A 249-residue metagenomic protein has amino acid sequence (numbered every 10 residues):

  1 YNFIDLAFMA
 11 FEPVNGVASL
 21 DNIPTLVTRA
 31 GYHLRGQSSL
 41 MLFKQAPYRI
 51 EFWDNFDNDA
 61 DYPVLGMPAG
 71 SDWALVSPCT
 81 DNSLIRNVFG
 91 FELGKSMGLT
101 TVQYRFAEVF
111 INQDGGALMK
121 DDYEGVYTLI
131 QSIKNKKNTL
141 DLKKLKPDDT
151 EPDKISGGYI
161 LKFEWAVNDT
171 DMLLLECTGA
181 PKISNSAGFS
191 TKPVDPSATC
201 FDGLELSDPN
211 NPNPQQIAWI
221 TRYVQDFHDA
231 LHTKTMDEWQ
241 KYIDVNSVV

Functional and structural regions predicted by a protein language model:
Y1-V249: Phosphate/dinucleotide-binding and metal-coordinating scaffold of catalytic cores in nucleotide-dependent enzymes
